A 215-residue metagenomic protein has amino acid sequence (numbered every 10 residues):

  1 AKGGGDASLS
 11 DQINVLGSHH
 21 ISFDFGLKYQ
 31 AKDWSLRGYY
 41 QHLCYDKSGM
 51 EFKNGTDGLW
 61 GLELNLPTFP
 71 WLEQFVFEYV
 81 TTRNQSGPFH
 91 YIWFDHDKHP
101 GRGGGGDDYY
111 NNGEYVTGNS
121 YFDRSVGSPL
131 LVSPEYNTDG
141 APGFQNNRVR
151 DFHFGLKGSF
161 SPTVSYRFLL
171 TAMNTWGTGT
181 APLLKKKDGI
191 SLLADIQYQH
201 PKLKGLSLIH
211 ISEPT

Functional and structural regions predicted by a protein language model:
A1-K98, R150-F152, L170-T178, K185-K187 (+1 more regions): Signature for the C-terminal beta-barrel architecture of outer-membrane proteins
Q30, V80, L156-S159, P214: Generic structural signal for bulky hydrophobic/aromatic residues embedded in well-ordered secondary structure
A31-S35, T68-L72, S161-S165, H200-L206: Strand-connecting loop/turn motifs
F77, L156, I196: Hydrophobic, well-ordered secondary-structure elements that form the walls of internal hydrophobic environments
H90-T178: C-terminal structural cap/anchor segments
D188-L208: Secondary-structure-rich domain cores
I209-T215: Residue-level detector of conserved catalytic or cofactor/ligand-binding positions in enzyme active sites
